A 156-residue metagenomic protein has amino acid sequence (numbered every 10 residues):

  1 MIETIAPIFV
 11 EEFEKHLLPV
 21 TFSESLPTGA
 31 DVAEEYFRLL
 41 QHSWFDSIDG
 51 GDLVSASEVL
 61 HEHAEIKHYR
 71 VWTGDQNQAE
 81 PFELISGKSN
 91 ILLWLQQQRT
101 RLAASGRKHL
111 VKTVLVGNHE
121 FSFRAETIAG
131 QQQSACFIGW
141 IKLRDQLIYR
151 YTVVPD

Functional and structural regions predicted by a protein language model:
M1-E62: Short, low-complexity N-terminal intrinsically disordered segments enriched in polar/charged residues
M1-S25, R99-D156: A beta-strand edge to alpha-helix "cap/lid" segment located at domain peripheries
Y36, W44, A56, L60-H61 (+6 more regions): Hydrophobic beta-strand residues in large extracellular and virion-surface proteins
Y36-R38, E65, S86-G87, Q133: Intrinsically disordered, low-complexity regions enriched in Ser/Pro/Gly/Gln/His and often acidic
S47-I48, Q76, Q98, R144: Short, isolated positions within intrinsically disordered regulatory regions of eukaryotic proteins
S55-G117: A solvent-exposed, acidic/Ser-Thr-rich amphipathic alpha-helical stretch
